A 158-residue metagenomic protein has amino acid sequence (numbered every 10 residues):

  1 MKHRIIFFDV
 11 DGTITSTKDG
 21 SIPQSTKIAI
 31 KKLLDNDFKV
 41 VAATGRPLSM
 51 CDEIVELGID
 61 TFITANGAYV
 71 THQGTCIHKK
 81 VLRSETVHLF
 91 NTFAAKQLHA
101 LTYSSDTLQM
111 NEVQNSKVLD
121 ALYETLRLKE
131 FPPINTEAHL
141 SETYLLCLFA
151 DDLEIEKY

Functional and structural regions predicted by a protein language model:
M1, L57, S141: Structured loop/turn residues at beta-strand edges in well-structured enzyme cores
K2-D19, A42-T44: Asp-based phosphoryl-transfer active-site loop
F7-V10, Y69-T71, H139: Short, basic/glycine-rich phosphate-binding loops at helix/coil junctions that contact nucleotide phosphates
D11, G67, D151: Flexible loop residues that form catalytic and substrate-binding hotspots at small-molecule/glycan-binding clefts
T17-G20, K39-V41, K79-K80, E124-T125: Short, flexible loop segments at the rims of nucleotide/cofactor-binding pockets, characterized by
S25-K117: Active-site phosphate-binding/coordination module
L98, Y103-Y158: Conserved acidic, metal-coordinating active-site core of Asp-based, Mg2+-dependent phosphoryl-transfer enzymes
